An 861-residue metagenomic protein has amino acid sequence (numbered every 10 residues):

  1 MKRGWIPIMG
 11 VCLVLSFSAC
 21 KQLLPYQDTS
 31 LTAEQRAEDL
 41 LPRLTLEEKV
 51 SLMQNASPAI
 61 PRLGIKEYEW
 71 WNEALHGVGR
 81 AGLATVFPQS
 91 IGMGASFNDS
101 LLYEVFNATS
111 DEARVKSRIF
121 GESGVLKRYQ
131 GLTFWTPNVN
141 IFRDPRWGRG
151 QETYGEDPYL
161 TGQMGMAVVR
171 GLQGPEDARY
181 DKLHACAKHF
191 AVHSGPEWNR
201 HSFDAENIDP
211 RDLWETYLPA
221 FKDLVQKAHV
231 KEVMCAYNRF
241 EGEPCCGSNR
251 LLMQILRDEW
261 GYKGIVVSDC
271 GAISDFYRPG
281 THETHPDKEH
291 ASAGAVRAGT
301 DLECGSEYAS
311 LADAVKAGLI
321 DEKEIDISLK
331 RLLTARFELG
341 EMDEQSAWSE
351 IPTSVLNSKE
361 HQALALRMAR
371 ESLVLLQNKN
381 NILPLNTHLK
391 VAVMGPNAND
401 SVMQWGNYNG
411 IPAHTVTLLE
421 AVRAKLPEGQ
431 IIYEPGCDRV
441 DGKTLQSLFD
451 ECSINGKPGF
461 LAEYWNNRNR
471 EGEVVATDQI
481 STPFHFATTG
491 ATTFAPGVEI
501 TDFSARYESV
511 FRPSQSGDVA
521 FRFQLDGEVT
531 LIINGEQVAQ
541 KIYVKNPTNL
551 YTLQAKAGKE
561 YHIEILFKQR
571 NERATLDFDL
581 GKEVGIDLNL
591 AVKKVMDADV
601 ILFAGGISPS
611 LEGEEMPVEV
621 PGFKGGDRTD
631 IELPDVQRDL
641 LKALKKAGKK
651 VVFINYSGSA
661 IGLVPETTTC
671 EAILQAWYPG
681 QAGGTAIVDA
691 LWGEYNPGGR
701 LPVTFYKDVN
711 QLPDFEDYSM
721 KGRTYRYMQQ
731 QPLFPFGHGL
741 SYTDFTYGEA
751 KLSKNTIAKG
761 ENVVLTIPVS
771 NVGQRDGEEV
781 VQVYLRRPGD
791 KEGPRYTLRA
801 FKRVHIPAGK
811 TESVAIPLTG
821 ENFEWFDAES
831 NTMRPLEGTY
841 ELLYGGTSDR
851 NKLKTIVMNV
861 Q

Functional and structural regions predicted by a protein language model:
M1-P25: Bacterial Sec-dependent N-terminal signal peptides
G10-L13, H388, N859: Detector for intrinsically disordered, low-structure N-terminal pre-sequences
A19-F826, T832-R850: Glycoside hydrolase catalytic-domain context in secreted enzymes
R850-Q861: Short beta-strand elements
